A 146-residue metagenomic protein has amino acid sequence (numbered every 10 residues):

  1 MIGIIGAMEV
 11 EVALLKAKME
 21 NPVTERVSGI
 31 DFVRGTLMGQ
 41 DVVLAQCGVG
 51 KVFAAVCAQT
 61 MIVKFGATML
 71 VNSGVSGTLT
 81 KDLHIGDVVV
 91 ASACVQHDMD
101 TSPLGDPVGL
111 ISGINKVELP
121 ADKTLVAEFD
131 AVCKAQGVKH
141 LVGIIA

Functional and structural regions predicted by a protein language model:
M1-G3: Extreme N-terminal starter segment of soluble prokaryotic enzymes
I5-M8: Gly/serine-rich nucleotide phosphate-binding loop at the start of the catalytic core of nucleotide/ADP-ribose-handling
E11-L15, F53: Short N-terminal binding/cap micro-motifs at the start of the first secondary-structure element
L14-K18, L37-Q40: A short, Lys/Arg-enriched amphipathic alpha-helix followed by its capping loop at the start of a domain
K18-E25: Short glycine-aromatic motifs
E25-A146: Glycine-rich phosphate- or other oxyanion-binding loops that anchor nucleotides, phosphorylated ligands
